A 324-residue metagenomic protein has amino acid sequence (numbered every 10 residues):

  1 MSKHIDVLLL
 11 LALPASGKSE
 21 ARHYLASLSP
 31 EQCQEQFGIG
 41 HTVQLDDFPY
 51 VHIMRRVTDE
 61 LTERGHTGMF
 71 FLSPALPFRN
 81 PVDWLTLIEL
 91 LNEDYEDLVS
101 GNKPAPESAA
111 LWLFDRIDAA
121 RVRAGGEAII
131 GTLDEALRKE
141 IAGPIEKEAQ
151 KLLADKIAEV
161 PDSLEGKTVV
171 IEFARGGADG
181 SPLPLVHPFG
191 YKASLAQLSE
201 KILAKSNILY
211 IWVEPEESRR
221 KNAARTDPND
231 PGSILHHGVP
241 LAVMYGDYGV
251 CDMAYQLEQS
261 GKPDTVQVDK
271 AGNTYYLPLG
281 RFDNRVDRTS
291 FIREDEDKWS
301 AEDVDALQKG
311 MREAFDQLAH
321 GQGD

Functional and structural regions predicted by a protein language model:
M1-D324: Glycine-rich phosphate-binding loop of ATP-dependent small-molecule kinases
